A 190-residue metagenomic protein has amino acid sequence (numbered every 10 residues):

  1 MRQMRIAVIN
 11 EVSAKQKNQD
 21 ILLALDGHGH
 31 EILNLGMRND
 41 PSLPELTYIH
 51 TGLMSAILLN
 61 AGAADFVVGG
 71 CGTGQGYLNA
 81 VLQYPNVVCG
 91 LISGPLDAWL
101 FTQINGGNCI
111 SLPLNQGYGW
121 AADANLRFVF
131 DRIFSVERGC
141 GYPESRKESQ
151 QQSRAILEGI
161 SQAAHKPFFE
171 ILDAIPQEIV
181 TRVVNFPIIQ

Functional and structural regions predicted by a protein language model:
M1-L33: Small-residue-rich anion-binding loops in enzyme active sites
A7, S13-K17, I21, W99-Q190: C-terminal binding/interaction regions
K15-N18, G52, G74-A80: Short glycine/serine/threonine-rich phosphate/pyrophosphate-binding segments that cradle anionic phosphate groups
H30-E45: A short beta-strand-loop structural module common to alpha/beta enzyme folds
M37-R38, I92-A98, L114-G117: Short, acidic/turn-prone active-site loops that include or flank metal/cofactor- and phosphate-binding residues
T47-F66: Short, structured active-site "lid" loops
A64-G70, C89: A short, small-residue-rich loop immediately preceding and capping a beta-strand
G76-C89, S93-D97: Short Gly/Thr/Asp-enriched flexible loops that form oxyanion-binding sites at enzyme active sites
